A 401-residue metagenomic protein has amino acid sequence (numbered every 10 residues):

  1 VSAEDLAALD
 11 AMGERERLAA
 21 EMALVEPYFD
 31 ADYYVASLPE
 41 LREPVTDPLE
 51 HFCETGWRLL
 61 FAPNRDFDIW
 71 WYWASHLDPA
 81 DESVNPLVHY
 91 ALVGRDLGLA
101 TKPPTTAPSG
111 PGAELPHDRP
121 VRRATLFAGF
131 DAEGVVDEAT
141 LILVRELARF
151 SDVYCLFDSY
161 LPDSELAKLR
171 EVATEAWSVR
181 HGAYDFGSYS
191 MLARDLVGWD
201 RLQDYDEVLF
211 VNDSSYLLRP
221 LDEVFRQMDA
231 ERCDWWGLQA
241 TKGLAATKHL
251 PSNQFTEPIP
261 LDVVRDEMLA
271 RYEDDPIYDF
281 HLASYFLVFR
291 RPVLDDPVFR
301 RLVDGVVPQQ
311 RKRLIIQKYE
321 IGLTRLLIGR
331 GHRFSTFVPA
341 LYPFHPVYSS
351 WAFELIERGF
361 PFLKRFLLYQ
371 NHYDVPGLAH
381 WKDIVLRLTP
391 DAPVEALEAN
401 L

Functional and structural regions predicted by a protein language model:
V1-P116, P258, D262: Charge-rich, low-complexity intrinsically disordered regions
A23-Y28, A91-L92, D96-L99, P104-L401: ER/Golgi luminal nucleotide-sugar-dependent glycosyltransferases, focusing on the catalytic module
